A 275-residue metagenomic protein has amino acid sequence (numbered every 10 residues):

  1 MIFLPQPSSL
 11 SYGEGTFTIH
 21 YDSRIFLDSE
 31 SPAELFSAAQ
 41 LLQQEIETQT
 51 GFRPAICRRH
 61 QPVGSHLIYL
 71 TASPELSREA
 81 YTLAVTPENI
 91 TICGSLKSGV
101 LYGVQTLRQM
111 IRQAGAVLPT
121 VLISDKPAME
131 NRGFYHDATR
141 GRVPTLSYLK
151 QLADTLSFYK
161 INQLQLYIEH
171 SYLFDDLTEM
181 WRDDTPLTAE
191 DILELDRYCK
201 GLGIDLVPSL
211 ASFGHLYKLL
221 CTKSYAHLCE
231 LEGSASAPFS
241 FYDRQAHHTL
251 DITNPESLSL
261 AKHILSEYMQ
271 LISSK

Functional and structural regions predicted by a protein language model:
M1-R132: Contiguous, structured surface segment used for ligand recognition
M129-K275: Substrate-binding cleft of carbohydrate-active enzyme catalytic domains
